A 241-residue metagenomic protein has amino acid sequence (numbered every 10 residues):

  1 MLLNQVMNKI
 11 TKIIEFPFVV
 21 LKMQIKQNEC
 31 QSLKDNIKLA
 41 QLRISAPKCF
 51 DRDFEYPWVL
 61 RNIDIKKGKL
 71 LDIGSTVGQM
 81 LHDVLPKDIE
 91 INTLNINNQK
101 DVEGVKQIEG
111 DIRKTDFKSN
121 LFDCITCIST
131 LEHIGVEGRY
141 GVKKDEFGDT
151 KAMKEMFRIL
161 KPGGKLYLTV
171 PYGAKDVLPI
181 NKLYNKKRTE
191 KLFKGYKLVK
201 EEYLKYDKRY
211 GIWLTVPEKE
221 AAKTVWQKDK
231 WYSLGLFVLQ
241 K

Functional and structural regions predicted by a protein language model:
N8-D64: Class I SAM-dependent methyltransferase Rossmann-like catalytic core, especially the SAM/SAH-binding loop
K69-K114: Class I SAM-dependent methyltransferase SAM/SAH-binding core
R113-T126: A short acidic, Gly/Pro-enriched loop at the edge of an enzyme's catalytic core that lines a small-molecule cofactor
C124-T130, V136: A short beta-strand submotif of the Rossmann-like class I SAM-dependent methyltransferase core that lines
K143-P162: A short glycine-rich, Lys/Arg-flanked "PGG" loop and its adjoining helix->strand segment in the class I
G163-P171: Conserved beta-strand signature within the Rossmann-like core of class I S-adenosyl-L-methionine
N181-Y203: Short alpha-helix
L214-K241: Core SAM-dependent methyltransferase catalytic element
